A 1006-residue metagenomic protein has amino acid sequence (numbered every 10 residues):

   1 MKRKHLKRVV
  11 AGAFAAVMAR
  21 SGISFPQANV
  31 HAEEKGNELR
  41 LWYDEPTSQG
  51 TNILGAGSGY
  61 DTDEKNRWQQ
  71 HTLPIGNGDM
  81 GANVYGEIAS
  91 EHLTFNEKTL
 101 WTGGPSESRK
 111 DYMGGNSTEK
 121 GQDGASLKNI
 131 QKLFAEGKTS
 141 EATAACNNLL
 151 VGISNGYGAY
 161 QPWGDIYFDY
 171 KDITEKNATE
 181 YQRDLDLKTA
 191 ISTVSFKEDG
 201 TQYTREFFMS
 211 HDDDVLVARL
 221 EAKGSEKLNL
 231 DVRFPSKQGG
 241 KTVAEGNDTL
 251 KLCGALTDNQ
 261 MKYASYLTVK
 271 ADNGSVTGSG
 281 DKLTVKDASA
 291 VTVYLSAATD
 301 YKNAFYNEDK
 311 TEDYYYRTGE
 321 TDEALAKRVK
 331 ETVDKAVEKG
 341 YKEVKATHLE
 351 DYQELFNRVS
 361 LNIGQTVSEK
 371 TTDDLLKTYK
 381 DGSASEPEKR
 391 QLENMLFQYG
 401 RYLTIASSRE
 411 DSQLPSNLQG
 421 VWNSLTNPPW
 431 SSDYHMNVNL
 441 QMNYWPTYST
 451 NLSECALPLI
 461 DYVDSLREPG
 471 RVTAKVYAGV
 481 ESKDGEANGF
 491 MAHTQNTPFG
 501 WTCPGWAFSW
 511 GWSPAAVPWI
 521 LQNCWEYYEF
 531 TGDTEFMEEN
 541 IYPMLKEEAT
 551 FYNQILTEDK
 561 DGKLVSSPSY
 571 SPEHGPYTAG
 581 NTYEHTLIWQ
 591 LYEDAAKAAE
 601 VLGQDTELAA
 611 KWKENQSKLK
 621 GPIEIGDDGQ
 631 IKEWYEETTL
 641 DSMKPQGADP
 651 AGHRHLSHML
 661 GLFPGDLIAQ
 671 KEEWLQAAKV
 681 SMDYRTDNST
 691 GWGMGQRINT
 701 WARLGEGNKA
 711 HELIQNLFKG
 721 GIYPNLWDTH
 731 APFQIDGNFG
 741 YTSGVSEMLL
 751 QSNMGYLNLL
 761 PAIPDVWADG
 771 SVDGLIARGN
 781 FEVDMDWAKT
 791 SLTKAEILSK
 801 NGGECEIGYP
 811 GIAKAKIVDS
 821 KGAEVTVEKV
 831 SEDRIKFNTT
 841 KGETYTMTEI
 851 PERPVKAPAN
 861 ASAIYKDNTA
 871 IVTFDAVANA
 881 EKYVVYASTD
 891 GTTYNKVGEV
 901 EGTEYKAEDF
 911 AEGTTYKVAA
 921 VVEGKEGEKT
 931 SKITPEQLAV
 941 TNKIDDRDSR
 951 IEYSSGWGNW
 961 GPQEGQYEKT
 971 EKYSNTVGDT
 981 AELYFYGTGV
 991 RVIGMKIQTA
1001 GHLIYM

Functional and structural regions predicted by a protein language model:
R20-E33: Sec-dependent signal peptide cleavage junction
E33-F508, Y528, A549, H585 (+6 more regions): Aromatic-residue-lined binding/catalytic grooves and analogous aromatic/hydrophobic interfacial grooves in multimeric
T72-T94, T99, P162, S432-C455 (+4 more regions): C-terminal capping/lid segments that line or modulate ligand- or cofactor-binding pockets
L216, T793, G803-C805, N868-V872 (+2 more regions): Structural beta-strand segments of beta-rich domains
R853-N879, E912, K925-Q937: Pro/Thr/Ser/Gly-rich low-complexity, intrinsically disordered linker/stalk tracts
V884-A911: Recognizes extended acidic, P/S/T-rich segments that occur within or adjacent to Ig-like beta-sandwich modules
A907-K925: Beta-strand-rich modules
P935-M1006: Glycan-recognition surfaces in beta-rich domains, encompassing non-catalytic CBMs and lectin-like receptor-binding
